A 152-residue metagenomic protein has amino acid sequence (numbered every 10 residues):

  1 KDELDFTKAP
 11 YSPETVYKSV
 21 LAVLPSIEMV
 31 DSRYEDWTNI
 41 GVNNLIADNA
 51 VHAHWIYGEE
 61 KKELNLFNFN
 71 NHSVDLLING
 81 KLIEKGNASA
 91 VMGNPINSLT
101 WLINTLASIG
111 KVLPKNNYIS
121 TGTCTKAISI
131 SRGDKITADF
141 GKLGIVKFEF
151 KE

Functional and structural regions predicted by a protein language model:
K1-N94, K135, I145-E152: Catalytic-core "active-site belt" of small-molecule-metabolizing enzymes, emphasizing His/Asp/Glu-rich regions
D5, C124-I128, K142-I145: Short, charged beta-turn/beta-strand-edge "cap" motif at the junction between a beta-strand and an adjacent loop
F6-K8, L106-K111: Short helix-capping/linker segments at secondary-structure and domain boundaries
A22, W101, T105-S108: Alpha-helical scaffold segments in soluble metabolic enzymes
L99-N104, N117-T121: Short, structured beta-strand/loop micro-motifs enriched in basic residues and often containing a Trp
I109-N117, T121, A127: Beta-rich strand-turn-strand
A127-T137: Short glycine/threonine-rich loop-to-helix capping motif typified by GTGT followed within a few residues by an Asp-Pro
